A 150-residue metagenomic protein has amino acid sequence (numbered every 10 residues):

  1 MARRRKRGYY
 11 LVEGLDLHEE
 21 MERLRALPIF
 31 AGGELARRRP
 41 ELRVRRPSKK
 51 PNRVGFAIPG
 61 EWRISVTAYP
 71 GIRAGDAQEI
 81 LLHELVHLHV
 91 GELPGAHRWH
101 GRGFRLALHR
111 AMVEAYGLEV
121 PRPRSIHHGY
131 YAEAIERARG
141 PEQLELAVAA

Functional and structural regions predicted by a protein language model:
A2-G75, E92-A150: Metalloprotease/metallohydrolase-associated module, dominated by Zn2+-dependent proteases
E79-E92: Active-site recognition of the HExxH zinc-binding catalytic motif
